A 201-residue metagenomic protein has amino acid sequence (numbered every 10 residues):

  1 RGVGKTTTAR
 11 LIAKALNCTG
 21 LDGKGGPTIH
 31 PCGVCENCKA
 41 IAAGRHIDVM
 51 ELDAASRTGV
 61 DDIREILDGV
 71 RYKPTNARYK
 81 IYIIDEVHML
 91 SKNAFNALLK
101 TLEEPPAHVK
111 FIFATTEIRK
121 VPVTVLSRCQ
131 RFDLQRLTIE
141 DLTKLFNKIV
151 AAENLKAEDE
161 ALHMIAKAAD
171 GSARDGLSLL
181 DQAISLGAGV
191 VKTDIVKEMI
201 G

Functional and structural regions predicted by a protein language model:
R1-R131: P-loop/Walker A NTP-binding region and its immediately flanking N-terminal helices in P-loop NTPase folds
A9, A40-I47, E65, R78 (+1 more regions): Extended, largely alpha-helical regulatory/partner-binding modules appended to the mid-to-C-terminal parts
